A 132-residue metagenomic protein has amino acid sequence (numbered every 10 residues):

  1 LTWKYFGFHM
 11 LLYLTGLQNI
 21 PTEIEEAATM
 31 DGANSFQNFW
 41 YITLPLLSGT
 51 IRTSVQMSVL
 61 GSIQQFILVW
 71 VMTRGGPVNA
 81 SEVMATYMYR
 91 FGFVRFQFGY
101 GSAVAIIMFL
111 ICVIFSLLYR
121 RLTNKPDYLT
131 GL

Functional and structural regions predicted by a protein language model:
L1-L132: A hydrophobic, multi-pass inner-membrane permease signature
